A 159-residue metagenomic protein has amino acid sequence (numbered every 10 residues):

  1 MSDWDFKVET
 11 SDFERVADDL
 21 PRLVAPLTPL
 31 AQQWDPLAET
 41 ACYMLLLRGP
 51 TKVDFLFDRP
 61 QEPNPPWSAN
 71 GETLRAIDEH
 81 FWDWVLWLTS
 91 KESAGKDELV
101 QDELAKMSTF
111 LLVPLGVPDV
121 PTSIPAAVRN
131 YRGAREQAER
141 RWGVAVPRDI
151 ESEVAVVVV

Functional and structural regions predicted by a protein language model:
M1, D58-E62, L86: Short hydrophobic/aromatic-rich motifs at helix boundaries and adjacent loops
M1, K7-F55: Metal-dependent nucleotidyltransferase catalytic core
K7, F55-E62, A134, V159: Ligand-binding pocket scaffold of soluble enzyme catalytic domains
S11, D58, A105: Histidine- and/or cysteine-centered catalytic micro-motif in compact active-site loops
A25, T40-C42, P66, P121-I124: Short, intrinsically disordered/low-complexity patches at protein termini and at juxtamembrane boundaries
G49-G71: Acidic, glycine- and histidine-enriched catalytic cores of nucleic acid- and nucleotide-handling enzymes, centered on
G71-V159: Conserved nucleotidyltransferase catalytic core and NTase-mimicking acidic/glycine-rich helix/loop elements in nucleic
